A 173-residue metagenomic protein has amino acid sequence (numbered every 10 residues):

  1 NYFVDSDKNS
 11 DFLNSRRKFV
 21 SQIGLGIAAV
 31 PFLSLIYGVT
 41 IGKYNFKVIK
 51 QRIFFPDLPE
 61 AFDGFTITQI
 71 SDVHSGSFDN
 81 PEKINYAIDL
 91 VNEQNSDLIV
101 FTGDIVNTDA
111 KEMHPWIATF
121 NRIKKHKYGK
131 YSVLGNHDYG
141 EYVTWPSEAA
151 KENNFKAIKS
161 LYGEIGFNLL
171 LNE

Functional and structural regions predicted by a protein language model:
V4, N9, I41-N45: Binuclear metal-dependent hydrolase catalytic cores
S6-V30: N-terminal secretory signal peptides and thylakoid transit peptides that target proteins across membranes
S21-D57, S77-E82: Hydrophobic alpha-helical transmembrane segments in integral membrane proteins
L58-E173: Soluble catalytic domains of enzymes that build or remodel membrane lipids, polysaccharides, and related
